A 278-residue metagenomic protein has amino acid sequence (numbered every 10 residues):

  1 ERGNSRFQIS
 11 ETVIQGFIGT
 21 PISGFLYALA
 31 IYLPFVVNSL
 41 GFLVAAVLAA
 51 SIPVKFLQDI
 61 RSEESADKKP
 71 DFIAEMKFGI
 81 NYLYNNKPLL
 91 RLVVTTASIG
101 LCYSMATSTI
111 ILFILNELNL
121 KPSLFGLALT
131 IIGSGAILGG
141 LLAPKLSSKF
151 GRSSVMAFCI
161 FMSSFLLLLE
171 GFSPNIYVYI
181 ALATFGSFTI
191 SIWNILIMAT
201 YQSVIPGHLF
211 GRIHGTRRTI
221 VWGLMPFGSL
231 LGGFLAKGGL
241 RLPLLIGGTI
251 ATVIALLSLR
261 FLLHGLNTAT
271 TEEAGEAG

Functional and structural regions predicted by a protein language model:
R2-I60, T130, S134, L231 (+1 more regions): Hydrophobic alpha-helical transmembrane segments
R6-E11, T95, T216-I220: Hydrophobic alpha-helical segments of secondary membrane carriers
T12, P88-V93, M156, Y179: Hydrophobic alpha-helix/TM-entry signal in multi-pass membrane transporters
P21, D71, T200, V204: Amphipathic alpha-helical recognition patches that constitute DNA-binding helices
A49-A66, S191-I205: Juxtamembrane interface at the ends
K55-V94: Juxtamembrane intracellular "pre-TM" segments in multi-pass secondary transporters
K77, Y84, S98, Y103-S104 (+1 more regions): C-terminal transmembrane bundle of multi-pass solute transporters/carriers
